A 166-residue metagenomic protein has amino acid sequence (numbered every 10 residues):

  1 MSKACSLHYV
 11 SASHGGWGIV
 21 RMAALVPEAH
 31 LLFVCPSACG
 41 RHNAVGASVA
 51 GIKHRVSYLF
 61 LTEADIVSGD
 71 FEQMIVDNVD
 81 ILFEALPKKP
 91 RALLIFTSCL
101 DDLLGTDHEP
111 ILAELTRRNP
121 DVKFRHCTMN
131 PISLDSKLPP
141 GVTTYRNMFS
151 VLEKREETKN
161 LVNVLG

Functional and structural regions predicted by a protein language model:
M1-G166: An N-terminal assembly and electron-transfer interface module characteristic of large anaerobic redox and radical
